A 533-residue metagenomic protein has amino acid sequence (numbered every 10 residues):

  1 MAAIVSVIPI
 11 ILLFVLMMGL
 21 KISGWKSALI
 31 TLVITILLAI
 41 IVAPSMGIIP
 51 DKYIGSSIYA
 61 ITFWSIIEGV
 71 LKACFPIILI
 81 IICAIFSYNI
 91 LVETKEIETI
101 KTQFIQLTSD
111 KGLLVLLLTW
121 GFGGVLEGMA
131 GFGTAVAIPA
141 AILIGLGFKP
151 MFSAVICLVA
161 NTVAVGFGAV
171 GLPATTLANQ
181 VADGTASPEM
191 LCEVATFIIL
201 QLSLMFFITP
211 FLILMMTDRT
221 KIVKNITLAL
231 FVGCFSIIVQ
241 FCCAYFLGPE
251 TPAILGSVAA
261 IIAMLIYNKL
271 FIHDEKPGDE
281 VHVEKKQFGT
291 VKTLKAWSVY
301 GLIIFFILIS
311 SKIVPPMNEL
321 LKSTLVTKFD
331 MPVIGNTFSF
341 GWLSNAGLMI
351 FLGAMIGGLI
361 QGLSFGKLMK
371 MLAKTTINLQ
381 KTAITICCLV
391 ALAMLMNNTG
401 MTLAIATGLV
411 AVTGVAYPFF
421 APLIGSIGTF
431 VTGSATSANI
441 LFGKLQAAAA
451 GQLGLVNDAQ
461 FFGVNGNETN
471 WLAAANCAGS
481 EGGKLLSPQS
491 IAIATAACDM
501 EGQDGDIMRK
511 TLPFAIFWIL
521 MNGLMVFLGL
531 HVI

Functional and structural regions predicted by a protein language model:
M1-A3, K21-S27, G55-S56, A60-F75 (+4 more regions): Interfacial loop-to-helix junctions that mark the boundaries of transmembrane helices in multi-pass membrane
M1-I8, A73-I77, A130-A135, L191-F207 (+4 more regions): Structural signature of hydrophobic alpha-helical transmembrane segments
V5-V15, I22-M46, I78-A84, A229-G233 (+5 more regions): Hydrophobic mid-bilayer segments of alpha-helices in multi-pass membrane transport proteins, especially secondary
I22, V92-I97, S109-D110, L143-F152 (+6 more regions): Juxtamembrane helix-boundary/capping and inter-helix hinge elements in multi-pass membrane proteins
G24, G166-V281, A478-I533: Juxtamembrane and boundary regions of transmembrane helices in multi-pass small-molecule transporters and channels
D110-A141, G145, A383-M396, V412-A448: Hydrophobic alpha-helical transmembrane segments of multi-pass integral membrane proteins, predominantly secondary
G112-G124, P150-V163, P188-I208, T385-C388 (+2 more regions): Alpha-helical transmembrane segments of multi-pass membrane proteins
G256, D279-G428: Transmembrane helical segments that form the transport core of multi-pass membrane transport proteins
